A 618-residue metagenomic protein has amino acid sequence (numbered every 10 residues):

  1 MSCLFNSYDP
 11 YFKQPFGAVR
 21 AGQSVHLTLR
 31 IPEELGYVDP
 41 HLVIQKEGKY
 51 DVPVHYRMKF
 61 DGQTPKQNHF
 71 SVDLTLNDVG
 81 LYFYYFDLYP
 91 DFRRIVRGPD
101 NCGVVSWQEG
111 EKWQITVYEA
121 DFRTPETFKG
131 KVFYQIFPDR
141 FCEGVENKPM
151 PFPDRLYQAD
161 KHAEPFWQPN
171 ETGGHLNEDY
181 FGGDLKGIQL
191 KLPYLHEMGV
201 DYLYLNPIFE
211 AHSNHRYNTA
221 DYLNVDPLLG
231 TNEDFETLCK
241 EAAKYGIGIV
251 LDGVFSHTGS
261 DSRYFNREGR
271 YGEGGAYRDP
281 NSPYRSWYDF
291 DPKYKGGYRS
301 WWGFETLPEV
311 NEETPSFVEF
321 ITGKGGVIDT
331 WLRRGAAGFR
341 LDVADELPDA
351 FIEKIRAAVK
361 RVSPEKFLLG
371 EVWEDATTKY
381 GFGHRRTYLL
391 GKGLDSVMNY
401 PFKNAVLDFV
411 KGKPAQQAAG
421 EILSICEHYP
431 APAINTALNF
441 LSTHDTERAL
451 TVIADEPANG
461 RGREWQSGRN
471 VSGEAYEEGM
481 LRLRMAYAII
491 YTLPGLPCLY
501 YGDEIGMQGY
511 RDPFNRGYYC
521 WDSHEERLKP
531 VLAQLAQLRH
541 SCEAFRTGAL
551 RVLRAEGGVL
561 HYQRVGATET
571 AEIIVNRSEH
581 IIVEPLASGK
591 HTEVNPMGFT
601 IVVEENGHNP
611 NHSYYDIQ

Functional and structural regions predicted by a protein language model:
M1-Y134: Glycan-association/targeting regions that enable binding to alpha-glucans and other polysaccharides
T28-P32, L42, R577-S588: Surface-exposed beta-strand/loop patches in extracellular or lumenal glycoproteins
L29, I136, L195, L205 (+10 more regions): Conserved, mostly hydrophobic/aromatic
I31-E33, V132, T592-Q618: C-terminal beta-strand-rich structural cap/linker in extracellular carbohydrate-active enzymes
F137-D201, I208-R334, I355-R361: Substrate-binding/active-site clefts of carbohydrate-active enzymes
D139, F382-G383, N435-V471, Y487-E525: Aromatic/acidic polysaccharide-binding cleft in carbohydrate-active enzymes
C239-G248, S256-H257, S262-E273, V327 (+3 more regions): Active-site-proximal helices and loops of the catalytic beta/alpha 8
S424-E427, Y500-Y501, I505-A571, R577-H580 (+1 more regions): Glycan-recognition and catalytic regions of carbohydrate-active enzymes
